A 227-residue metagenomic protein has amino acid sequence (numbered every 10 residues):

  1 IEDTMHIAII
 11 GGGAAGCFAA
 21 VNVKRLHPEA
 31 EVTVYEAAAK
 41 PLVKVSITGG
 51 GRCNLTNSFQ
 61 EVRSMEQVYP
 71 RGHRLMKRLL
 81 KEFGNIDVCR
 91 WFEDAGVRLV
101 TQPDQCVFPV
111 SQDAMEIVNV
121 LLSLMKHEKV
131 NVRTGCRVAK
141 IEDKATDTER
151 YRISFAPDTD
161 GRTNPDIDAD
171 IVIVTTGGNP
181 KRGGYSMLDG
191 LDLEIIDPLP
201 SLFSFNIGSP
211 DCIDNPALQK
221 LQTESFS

Functional and structural regions predicted by a protein language model:
I1-T4: Short, Lys/Arg-enriched N-terminal segments with co-localized hydrophobic residues within the first ~10-30 amino acids
A8, K24-G50: Glycine-rich FAD pyrophosphate-binding loop
G11-A15, A37, T176-G177: Glycine-rich Rossmann-fold phosphate-binding loop(s) that bind the pyrophosphate of adenine dinucleotide cofactors
G16-A19, K181-G183: Short glycine/serine/threonine-rich phosphate/pyrophosphate-binding segments that cradle anionic phosphate groups
G50-T101: Glycine-rich active-site loop/strand segments that organize a redox cofactor
F83-E93, P103-E128: An accessory alpha-helical subdomain
V100-D104, L199: Short beta-strands and strand-loop turn motifs
M115-E116, V120-S227: Predominantly flavin-linked oxidoreductase catalytic cores and closely associated redox partners
